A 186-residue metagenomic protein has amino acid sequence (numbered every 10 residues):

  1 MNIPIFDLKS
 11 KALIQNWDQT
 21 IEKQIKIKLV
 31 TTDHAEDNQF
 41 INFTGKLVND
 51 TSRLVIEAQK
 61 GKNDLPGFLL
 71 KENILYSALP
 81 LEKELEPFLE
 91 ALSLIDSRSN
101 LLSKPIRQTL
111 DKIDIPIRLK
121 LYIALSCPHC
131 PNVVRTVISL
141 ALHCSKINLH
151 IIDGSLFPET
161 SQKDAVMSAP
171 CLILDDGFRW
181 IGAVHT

Functional and structural regions predicted by a protein language model:
M1-D7, E22, P80-K83, L92: Hydrophobic, helix-prone linear segments
I3-G45, L110-S145, L149: Local sequence-structure signature of Cys/Sec-based thiol-disulfide redox active-site neighborhoods
Q15, R107, P158-S161: Short hydrophobic/charged patches on amphipathic alpha-helices used for structural packing and interfaces
T32, D50-N63, S145-S161: Thiol-based oxidoreductase modules, predominantly thioredoxin-like and allied folds used for disulfide exchange
E36-K83, S99-L101, I106, I113: N-terminal non-catalytic structural scaffold regions of very large proteins
T44-L47, G67, V134-L140, H150-I151 (+2 more regions): General detector of folded, globular domains
K60-L75, P158-D175: Structural micro-motif
L70-S99, I173-T186: Non-catalytic, surface beta->alpha helical segment in thiol-disulfide oxidoreductase systems
